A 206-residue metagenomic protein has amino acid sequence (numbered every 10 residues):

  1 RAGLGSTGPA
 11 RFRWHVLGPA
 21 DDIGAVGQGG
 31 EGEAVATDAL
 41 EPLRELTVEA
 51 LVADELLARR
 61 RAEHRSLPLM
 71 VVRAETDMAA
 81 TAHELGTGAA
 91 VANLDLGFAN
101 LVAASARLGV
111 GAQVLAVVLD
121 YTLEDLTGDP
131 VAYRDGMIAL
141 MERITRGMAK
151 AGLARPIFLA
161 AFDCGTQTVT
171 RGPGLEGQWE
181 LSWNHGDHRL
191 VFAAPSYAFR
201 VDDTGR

Functional and structural regions predicted by a protein language model:
R1-R206: Cell-envelope and extracellular/periplasmic
